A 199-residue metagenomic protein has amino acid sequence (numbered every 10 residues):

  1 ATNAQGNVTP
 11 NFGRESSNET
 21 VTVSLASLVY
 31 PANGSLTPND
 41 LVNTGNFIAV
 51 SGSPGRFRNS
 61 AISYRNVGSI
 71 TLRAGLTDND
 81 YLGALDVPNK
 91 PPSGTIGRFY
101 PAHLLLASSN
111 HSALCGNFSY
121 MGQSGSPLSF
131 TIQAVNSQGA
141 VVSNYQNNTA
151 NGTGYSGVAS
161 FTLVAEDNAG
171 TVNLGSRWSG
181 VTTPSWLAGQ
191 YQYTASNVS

Functional and structural regions predicted by a protein language model:
A1-S199: Core sequence-specific DNA-binding domains of diverse transcription factors
